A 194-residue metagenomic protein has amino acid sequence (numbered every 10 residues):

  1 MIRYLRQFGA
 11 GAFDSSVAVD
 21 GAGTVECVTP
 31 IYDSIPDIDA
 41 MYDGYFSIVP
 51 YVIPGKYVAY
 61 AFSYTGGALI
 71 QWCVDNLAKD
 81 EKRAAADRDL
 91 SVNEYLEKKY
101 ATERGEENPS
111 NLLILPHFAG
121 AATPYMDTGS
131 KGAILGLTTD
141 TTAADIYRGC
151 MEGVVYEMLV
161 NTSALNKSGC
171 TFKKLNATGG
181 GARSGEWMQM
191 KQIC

Functional and structural regions predicted by a protein language model:
M1-C194: Active-site core segments that coordinate phosphate-bearing ligands/cofactors across diverse enzyme families
